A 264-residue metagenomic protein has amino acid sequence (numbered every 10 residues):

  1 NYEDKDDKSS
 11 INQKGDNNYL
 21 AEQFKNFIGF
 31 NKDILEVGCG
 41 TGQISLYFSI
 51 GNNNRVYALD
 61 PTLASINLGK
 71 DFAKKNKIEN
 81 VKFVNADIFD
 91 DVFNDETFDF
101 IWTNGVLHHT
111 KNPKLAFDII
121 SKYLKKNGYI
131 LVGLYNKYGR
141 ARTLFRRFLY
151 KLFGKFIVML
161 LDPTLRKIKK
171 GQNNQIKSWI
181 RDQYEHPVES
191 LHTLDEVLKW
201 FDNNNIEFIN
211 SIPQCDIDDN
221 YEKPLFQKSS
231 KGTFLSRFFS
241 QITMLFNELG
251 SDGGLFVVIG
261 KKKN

Functional and structural regions predicted by a protein language model:
D7-K32, Y47: Conserved alpha-helix/loop element of class I SAM-dependent methyltransferases that forms part of the SAM/SAH-binding
T41-N52: Conserved SAM-binding loop of SAM-dependent methyltransferases across substrates and taxa, primarily the Class I
T62: Conserved SAM/SAH-binding beta-strand->alpha-helix loop
K77-I88: Conserved SAM-binding strand-loop segment of SAM-dependent methyltransferases
V92-F100: A short acidic, Gly/Pro-enriched loop at the edge of an enzyme's catalytic core that lines a small-molecule cofactor
K114-K126: A short glycine-rich, Lys/Arg-flanked "PGG" loop and its adjoining helix->strand segment in the class I
Y129-P163: Conserved class I S-adenosyl-L-methionine
N173-K261: Rossmann-like AdoMet/SAM-dependent catalytic core
